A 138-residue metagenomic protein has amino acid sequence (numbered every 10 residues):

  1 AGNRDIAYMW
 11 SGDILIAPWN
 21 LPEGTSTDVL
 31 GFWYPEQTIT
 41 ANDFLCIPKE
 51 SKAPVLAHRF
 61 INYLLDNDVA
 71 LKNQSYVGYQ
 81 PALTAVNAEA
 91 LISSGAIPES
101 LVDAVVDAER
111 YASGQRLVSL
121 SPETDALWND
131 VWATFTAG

Functional and structural regions predicted by a protein language model:
A1-G31: Ligand-binding pocket segment of bilobal, Venus flytrap-like solute-binding proteins
A1-M9, S100-S113, E123-T124: A contiguous, well-structured "functional interface" segment within a domain
N3, M9, I16, C46 (+5 more regions): Extracytoplasmic/secreted proteins, especially bacterial periplasmic and envelope-associated proteins
R4-D5, E23-G24, A53, A70 (+2 more regions): A general structural signal for well-ordered secondary-structure junctions
L21-I39, P48-S51: Short beta-strand->loop
I39, P48-A112: Mature extracytoplasmic/periplasmic domains
N42-F44: Short, solvent-exposed beta-strand edge segments and adjacent coil->beta transition regions
V106-G138: Conserved C-terminal helix/tail region of periplasmic/extracytoplasmic solute-binding proteins
